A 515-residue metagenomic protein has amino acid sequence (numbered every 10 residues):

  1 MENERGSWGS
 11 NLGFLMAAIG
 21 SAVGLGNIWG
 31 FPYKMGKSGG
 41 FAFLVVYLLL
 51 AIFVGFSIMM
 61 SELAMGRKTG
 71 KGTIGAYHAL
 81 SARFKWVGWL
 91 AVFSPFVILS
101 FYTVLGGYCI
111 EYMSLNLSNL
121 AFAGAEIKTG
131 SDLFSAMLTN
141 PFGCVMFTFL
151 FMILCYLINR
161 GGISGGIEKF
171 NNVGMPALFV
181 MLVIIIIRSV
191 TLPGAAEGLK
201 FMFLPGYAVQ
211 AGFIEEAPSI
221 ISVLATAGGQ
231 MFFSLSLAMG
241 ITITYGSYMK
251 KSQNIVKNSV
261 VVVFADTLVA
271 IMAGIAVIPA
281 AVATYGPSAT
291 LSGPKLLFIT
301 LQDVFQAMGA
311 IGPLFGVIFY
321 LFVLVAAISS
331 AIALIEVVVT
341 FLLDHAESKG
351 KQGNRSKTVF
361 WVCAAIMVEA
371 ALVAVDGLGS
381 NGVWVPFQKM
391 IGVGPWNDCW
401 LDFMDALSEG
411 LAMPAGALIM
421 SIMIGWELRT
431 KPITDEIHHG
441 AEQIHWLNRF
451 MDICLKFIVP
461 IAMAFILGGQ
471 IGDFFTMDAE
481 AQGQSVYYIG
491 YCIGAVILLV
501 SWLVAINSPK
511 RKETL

Functional and structural regions predicted by a protein language model:
M1-W29, I58-L63, R67-A79, R83-W86 (+2 more regions): Membrane-interface "cap" regions at the ends of multi-pass membrane proteins
E2-E4, W8, L12, E168 (+3 more regions): Membrane-embedded translocation segments of transport machinery
E2-R5, K34-S38, K68-L90, T103-S164 (+7 more regions): Inter-helical loop and helix-membrane interface segments of multi-pass membrane transporters/permeases
S10-L48, G240-I241, K257-V260, F264-A265 (+1 more regions): Transmembrane helix-boundary motif of multi-pass solute transporters/channels
G13, S21, V145-M146, A265-I271 (+4 more regions): Loop-to-transmembrane helix boundary motifs in multi-pass membrane proteins
G13-F14, A18, V92, N119-R160 (+5 more regions): Transmembrane alpha-helical segments of multi-pass small-molecule transport proteins
M35-S61, V87, G143-C144, M413 (+1 more regions): Extracellular loop-to-transmembrane helix junctions
L90, F142, V339, A346 (+4 more regions): C-terminal membrane-solvent junction of multi-pass transporters and transport-like membrane proteins
